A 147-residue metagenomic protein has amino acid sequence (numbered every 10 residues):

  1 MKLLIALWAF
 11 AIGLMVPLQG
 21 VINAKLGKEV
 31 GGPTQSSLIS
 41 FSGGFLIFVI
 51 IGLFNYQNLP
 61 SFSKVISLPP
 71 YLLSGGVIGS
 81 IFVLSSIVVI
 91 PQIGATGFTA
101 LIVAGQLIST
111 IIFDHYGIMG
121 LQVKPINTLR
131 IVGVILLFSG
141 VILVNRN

Functional and structural regions predicted by a protein language model:
M1-A11, K25-K28, P33-T34, S42-Y71 (+2 more regions): Membrane-interface interhelical linkers
F10, L14-L18, L46, V77 (+3 more regions): Hydrophobic/aromatic residues within the transmembrane alpha-helices of Major Facilitator Superfamily
L14-L18, I22, I66-I93, L143: Hydrophobic alpha-helical transmembrane segments of multi-pass membrane transport proteins, especially secondary
E29-G32, S85-L101: Structural motif at transmembrane-helix junctions in multi-pass transporters
S36, V89, Y116-I118: Hydrophobic/aromatic residues within transmembrane alpha-helices of multi-pass small-molecule transporters
I39, L101-I102, L129-V132: Hydrophobic core positions of alpha-helical segments in small-molecule transporters and transporter systems
G43-I47, L101-Y116, I135: Alpha-helical transmembrane segments of compact multi-pass small-molecule transporters, enriched in specific families
N127-N145: Hydrophobic transmembrane alpha-helices of multi-pass small-molecule transport proteins
